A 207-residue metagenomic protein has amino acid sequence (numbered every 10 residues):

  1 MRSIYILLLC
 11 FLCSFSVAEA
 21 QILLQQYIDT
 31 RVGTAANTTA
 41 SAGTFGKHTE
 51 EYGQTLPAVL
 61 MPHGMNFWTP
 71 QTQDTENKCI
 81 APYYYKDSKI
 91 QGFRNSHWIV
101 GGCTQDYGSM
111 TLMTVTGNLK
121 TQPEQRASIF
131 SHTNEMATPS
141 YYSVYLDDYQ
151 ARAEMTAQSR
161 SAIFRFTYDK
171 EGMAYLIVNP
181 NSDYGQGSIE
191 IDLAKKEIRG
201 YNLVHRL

Functional and structural regions predicted by a protein language model:
M1-I4: Positively charged n-region of N-terminal signal peptides that target proteins for export
I6-S14: Bacterial N-terminal signal peptides
S16-A20: Sec/Tat signal peptide C-region and signal peptidase I cleavage site
Q21-L207: Accessory carbohydrate-recognition regions in carbohydrate-active enzymes
